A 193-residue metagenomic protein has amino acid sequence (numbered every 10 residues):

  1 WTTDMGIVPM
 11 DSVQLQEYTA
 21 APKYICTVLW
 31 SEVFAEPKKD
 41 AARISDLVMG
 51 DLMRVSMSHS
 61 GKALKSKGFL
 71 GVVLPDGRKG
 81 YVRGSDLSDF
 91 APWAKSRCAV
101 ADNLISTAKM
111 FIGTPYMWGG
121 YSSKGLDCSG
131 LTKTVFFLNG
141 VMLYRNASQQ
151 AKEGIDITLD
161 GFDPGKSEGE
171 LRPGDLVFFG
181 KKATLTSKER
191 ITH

Functional and structural regions predicted by a protein language model:
W1-E32, K38, S60-T107: Boundary regions of SH3-family modules and the immediately adjacent low-complexity/disordered segments in eukaryotic
A20-F34, G140-D156: Short, basic/aromatic beta-hairpin or loop at an interaction surface
K39-L64: Conserved beta-strand/loop element in small beta-rich adapter and peptidoglycan-binding domains
P92-K95, P115-S123: Second-shell loop/turn segments in exported
A108, G120-N139, L143-A147: Active-site nucleophilic cysteine motif
K109-M110, T114-M117, K133, F137 (+3 more regions): Well-ordered beta-sheet/strand-loop patches within structured domains
N146-H193: ...with weaker cross-activation on analogous glycine-rich loops/strands in unrelated enzymes
